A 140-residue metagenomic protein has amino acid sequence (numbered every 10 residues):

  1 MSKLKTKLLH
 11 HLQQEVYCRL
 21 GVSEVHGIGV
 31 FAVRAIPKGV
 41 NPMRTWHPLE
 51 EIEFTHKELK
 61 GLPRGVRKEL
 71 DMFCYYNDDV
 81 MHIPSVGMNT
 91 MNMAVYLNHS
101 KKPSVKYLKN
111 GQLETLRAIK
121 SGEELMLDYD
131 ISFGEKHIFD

Functional and structural regions predicted by a protein language model:
M1-D140: Conserved catalytic SET/PR domain of SAM-dependent protein methyltransferases, capturing the structural core that binds
